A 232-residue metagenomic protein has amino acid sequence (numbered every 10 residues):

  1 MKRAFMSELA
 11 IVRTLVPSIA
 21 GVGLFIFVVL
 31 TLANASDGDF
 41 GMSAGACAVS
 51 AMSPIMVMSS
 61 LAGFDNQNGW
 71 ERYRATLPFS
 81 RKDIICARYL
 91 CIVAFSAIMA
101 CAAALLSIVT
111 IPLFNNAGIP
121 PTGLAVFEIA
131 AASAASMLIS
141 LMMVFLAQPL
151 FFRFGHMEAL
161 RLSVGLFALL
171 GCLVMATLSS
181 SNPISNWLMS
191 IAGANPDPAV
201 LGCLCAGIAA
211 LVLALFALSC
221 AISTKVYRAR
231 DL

Functional and structural regions predicted by a protein language model:
M1-G69, A87-L232: Hydrophobic alpha-helical transmembrane segments of membrane proteins
A75-R81: Short helix-to-coil transition segments within interhelical loops that connect adjacent transmembrane helices
D83-I85: Alpha-helix N-cap/helix-start motif at helix boundaries, enriched for small hydrophobics
